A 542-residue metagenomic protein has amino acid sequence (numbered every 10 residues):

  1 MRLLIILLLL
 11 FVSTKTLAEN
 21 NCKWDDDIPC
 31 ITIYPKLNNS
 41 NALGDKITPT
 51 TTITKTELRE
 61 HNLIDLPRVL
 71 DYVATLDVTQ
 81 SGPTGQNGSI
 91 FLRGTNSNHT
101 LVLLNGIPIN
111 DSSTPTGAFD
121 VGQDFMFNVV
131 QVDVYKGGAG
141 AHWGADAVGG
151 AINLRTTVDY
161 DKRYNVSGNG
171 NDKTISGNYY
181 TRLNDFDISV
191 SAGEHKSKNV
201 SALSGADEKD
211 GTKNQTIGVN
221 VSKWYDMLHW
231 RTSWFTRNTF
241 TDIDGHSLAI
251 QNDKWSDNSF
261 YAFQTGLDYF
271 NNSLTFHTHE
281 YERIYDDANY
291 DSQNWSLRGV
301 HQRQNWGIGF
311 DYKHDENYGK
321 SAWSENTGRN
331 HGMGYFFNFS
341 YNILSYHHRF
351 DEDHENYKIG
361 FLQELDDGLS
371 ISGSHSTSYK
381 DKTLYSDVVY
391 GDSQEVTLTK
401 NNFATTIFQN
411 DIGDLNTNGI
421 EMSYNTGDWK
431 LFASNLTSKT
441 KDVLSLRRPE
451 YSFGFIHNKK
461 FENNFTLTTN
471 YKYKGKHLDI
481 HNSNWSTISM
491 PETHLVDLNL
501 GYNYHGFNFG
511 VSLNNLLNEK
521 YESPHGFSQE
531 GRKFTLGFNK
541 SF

Functional and structural regions predicted by a protein language model:
C30, L66-V69, G88-F91, L103 (+4 more regions): N-terminal periplasmic accessory domains that precede and gate Gram-negative outer-membrane beta-barrel machines
C30-R59: N-terminal periplasmic "start-of-domain" segments of outer-membrane beta-barrel proteins
Y34, P67, D71-P108: Extracytoplasmic beta-strand/coil segments of soluble accessory domains associated with Gram-negative outer-membrane
L101, Q131-Y135, A151-T157, R163-K209 (+4 more regions): Predominantly transmembrane beta-strands of Gram-negative outer membrane beta-barrel pores used for transport
P108-K136: Short acidic/polar hinge/loop motifs at secondary-structure boundaries that mediate gating or recognition
D146-V148, N169-I175, K213-I217, D257-F263 (+10 more regions): Residues that define the transmembrane beta-barrel architecture of outer-membrane proteins
S197-N214, M227-S296, E316-G332: Flexible loop and strand-edge segments within Gram-negative outer membrane beta-barrel domains
A206-G211, D242-G245, Q251-K254, D381-S393 (+5 more regions): Outer-membrane beta-barrel domain signature, especially the mid-to-C-terminal portions of large Gram-negative OMP
